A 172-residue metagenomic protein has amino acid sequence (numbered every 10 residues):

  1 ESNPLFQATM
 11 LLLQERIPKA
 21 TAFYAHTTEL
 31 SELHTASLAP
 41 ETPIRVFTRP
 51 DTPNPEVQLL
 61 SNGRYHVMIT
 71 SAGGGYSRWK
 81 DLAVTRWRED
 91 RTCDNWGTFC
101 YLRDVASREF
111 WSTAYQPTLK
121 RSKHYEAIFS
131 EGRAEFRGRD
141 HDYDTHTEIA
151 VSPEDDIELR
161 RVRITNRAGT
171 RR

Functional and structural regions predicted by a protein language model:
E1-R172: Anionic coordination/interaction segments
